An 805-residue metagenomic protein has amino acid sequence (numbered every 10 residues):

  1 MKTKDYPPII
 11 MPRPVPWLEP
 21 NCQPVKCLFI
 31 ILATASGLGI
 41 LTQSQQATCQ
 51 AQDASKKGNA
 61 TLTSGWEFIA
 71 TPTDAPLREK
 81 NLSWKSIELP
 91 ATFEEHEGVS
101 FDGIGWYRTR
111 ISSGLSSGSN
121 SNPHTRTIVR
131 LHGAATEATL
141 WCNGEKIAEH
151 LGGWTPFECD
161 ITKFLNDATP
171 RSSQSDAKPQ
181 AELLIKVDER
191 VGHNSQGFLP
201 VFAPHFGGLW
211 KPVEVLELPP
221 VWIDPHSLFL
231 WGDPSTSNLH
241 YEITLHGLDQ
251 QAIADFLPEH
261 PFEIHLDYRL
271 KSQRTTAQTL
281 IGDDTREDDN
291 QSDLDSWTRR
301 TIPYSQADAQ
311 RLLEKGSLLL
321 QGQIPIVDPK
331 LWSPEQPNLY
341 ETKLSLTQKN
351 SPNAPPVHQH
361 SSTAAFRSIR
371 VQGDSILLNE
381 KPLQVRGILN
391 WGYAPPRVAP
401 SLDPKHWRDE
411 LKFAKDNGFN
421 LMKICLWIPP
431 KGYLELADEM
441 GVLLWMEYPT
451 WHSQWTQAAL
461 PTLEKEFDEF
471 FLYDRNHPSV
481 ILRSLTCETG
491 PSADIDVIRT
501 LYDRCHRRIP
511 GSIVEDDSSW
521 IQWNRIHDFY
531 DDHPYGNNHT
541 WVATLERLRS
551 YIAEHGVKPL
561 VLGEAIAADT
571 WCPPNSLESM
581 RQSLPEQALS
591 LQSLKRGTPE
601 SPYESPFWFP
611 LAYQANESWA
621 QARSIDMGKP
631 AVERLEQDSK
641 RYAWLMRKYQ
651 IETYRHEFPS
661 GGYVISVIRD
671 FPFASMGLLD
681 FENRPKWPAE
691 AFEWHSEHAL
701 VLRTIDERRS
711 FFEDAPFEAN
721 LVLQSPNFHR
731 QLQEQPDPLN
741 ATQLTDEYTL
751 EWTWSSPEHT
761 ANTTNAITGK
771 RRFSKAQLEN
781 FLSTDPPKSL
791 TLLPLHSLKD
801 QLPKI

Functional and structural regions predicted by a protein language model:
Q45-G98, K186, G192, R269-K271 (+2 more regions): Accessory carbohydrate-binding/adhesion or oligomerization-edge regions at the termini of glycan-active proteins
L62-G65, A70, P179-N238, D249 (+4 more regions): An acidic-aromatic loop/edge-strand motif
T71, E97, D102-G103, Y107-I223 (+3 more regions): Accessory beta-strand-rich segments of carbohydrate-active enzymes
A91-R110, T125-L131, A135-C142, A148 (+9 more regions): Active-site-adjacent substrate/metal-binding segments within catalytic domains of carbohydrate-active enzymes
Y107-T109, T155-C159, G316-G322, K788-L793: Short strand-edge motifs at loop-to-beta-strand transitions and within beta-strands of extracellular beta-rich domains
L165-D167, D176-Q180, T244-Q372, D800-I805: Extended acidic/polar, glycine-enriched regions that form or flank non-catalytic beta-rich accessory modules
H246-Q250, A354, R596-I805: Carbohydrate-binding surfaces of carbohydrate-active enzymes
L411, L421-D670, S675-N683: Substrate-binding/catalytic cleft of secreted carbohydrate-active enzymes, primarily glycoside hydrolases
